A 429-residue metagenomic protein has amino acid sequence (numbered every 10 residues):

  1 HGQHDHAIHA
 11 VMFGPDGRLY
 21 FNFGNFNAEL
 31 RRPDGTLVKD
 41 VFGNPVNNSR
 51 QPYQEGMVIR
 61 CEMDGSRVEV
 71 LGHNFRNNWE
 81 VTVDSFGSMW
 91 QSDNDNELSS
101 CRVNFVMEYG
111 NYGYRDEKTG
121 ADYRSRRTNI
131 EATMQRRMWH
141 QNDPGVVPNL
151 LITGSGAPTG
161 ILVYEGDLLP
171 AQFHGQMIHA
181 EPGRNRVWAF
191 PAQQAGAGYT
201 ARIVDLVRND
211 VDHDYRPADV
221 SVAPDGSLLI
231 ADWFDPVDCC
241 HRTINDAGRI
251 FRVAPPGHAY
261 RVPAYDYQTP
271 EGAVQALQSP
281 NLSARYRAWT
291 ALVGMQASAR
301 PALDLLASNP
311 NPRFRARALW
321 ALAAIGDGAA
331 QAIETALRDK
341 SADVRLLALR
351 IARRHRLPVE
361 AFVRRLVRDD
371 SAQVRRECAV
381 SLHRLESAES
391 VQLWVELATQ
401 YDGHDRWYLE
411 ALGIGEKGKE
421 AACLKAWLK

Functional and structural regions predicted by a protein language model:
H1-G272, V293-G294: Beta-propeller domains with acidic blade repeats across secreted/periplasmic ectodomains and cytosolic WD/CNH propellers
A231, D246, V253-K429: Long, ordered, helix-rich scaffold segments
